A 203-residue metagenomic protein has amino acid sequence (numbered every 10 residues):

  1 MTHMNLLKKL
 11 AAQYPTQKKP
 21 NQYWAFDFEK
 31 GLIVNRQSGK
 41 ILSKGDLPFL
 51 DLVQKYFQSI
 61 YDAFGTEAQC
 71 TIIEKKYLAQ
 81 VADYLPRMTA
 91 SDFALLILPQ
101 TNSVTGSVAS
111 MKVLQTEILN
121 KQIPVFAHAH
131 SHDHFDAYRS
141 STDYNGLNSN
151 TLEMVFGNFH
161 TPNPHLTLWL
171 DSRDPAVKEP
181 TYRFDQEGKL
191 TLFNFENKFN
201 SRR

Functional and structural regions predicted by a protein language model:
M1-A127, H134-R203: Conserved beta-strand-loop surface patch within small alpha/beta domains used for substrate/adaptor or ligand engagement
